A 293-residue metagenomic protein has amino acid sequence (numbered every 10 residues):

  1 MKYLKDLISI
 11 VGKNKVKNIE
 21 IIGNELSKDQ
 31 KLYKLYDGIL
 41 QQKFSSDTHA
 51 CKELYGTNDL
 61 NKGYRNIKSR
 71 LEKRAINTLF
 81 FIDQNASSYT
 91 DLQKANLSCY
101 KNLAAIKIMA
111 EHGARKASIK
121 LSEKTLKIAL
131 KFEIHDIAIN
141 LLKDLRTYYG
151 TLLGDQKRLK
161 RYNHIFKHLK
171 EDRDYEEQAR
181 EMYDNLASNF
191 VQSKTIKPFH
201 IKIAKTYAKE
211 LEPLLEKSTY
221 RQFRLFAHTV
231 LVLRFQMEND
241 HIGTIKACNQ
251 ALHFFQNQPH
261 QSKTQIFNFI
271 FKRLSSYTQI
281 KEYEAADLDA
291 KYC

Functional and structural regions predicted by a protein language model:
M1-K202: Flexible inter-repeat linkers and adjacent short helices within tandem amphipathic alpha-helical repeat scaffolds
I108-M109, I128, Y148, L233-M237 (+1 more regions): Residue-level signature for tetratricopeptide repeat
E111-K116, F132-I137, T219, N239-I242 (+2 more regions): Alpha-helix boundary/capping segments in eukaryotic regulatory proteins
K116, Q156, I201-K205, I242-I245 (+2 more regions): Residue register within tetratricopeptide repeats
E123-L130, N163-E171, K205-E216, C248-H260 (+1 more regions): Amphipathic alpha-helical segments of tetratricopeptide repeats
E133-I139, Y175-Y183, S218-A227, P259-I270: Alpha-solenoid helical repeat architecture
D174-E181, N185-E212, K217-F226, R234 (+2 more regions): Solenoidal tandem-repeat scaffolds enriched in leucines and small polar residues
F267-C293: Acidic, glycine-rich loop-and-beta core segments that form the ion-binding/anion-interacting portion of active sites
